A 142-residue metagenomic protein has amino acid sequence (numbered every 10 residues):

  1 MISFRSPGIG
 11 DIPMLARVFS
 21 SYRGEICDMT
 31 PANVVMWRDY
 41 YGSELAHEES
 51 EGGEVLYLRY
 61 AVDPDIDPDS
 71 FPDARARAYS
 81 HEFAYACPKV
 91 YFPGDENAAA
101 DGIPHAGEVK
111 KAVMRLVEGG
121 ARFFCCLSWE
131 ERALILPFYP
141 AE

Functional and structural regions predicted by a protein language model:
M1-D28: Short amphipathic alpha-helix that is part of the acyltransferase structural core
R17, P31-A141: Conserved donor-binding loop and adjoining core beta-sheet/short helix segment in diverse acyl/aminoacyl transferases
